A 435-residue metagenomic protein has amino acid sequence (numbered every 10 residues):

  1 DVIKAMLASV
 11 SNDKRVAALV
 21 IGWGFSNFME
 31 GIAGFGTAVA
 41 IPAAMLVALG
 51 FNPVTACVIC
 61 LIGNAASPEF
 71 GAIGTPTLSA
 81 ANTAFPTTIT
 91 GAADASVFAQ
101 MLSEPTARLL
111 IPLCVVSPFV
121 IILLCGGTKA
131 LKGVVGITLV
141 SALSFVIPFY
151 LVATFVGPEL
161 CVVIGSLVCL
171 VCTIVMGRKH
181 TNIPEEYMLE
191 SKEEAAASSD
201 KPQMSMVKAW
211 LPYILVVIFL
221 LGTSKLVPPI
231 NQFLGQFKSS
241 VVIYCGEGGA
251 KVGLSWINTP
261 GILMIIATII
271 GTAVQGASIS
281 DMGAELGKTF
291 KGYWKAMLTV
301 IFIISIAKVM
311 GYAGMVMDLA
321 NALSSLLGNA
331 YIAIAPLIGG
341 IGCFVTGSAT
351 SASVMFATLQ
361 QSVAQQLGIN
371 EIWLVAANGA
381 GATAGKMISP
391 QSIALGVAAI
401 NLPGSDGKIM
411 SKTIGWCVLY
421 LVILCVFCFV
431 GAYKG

Functional and structural regions predicted by a protein language model:
D1-S11, T88-A93, S278-G287, G314-L323 (+1 more regions): Flexible loop linkers connecting adjacent transmembrane helices in multi-pass alpha-helical membrane transporters
V10-K14, T106, T289-M297, L326-A330 (+2 more regions): Loop-to-transmembrane-helix entry motif
N12-A44, A48, A65-P68, M297-M310 (+1 more regions): Hydrophobic alpha-helical transmembrane segments of multi-pass integral membrane proteins, predominantly secondary
R15-N27, N52-E69, A93-P118, I301-F302 (+2 more regions): Alpha-helical transmembrane segments of multi-pass membrane proteins
T37-V47, L61, G74-P86, T350-V363 (+1 more regions): Re-entrant/interfacial helical elements at transmembrane boundaries that shape and gate the permeation pathway
E69-E190, A380-G435: Juxtamembrane and boundary regions of transmembrane helices in multi-pass small-molecule transporters and channels
G74-S103, G311-N329, T358-S362, Q366-G368: Membrane-interface interhelical connector segments
G165, E193-G339: Transmembrane helical segments that form the transport core of multi-pass membrane transport proteins
